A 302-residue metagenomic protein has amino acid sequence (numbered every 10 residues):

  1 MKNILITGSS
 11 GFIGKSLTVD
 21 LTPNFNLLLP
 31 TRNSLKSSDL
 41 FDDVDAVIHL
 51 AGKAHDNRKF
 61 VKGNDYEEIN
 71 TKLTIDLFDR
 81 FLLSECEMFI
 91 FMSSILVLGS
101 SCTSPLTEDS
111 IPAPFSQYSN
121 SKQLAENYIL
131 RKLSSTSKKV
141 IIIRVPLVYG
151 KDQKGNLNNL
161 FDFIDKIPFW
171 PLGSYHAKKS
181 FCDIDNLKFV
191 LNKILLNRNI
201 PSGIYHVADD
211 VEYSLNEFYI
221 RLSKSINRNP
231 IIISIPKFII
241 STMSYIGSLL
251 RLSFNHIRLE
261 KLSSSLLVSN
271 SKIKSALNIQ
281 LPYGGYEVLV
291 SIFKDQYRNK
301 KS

Functional and structural regions predicted by a protein language model:
I4-P23: N-terminal Rossmann NAD(P)H-binding glycine-rich loop of SDR-like oxidoreductase domains
K36-L83, V97-S100: NAD(P)H-binding glycine-rich loop region in Rossmannoid oxidoreductase-like domains and their noncatalytic homologs
D76-Q117, L133, I141: Conserved Rossmann-fold NAD(P)-dependent oxidoreductase catalytic core, especially the SDR/UDP-sugar
N127-K151: Conserved beta-loop-beta element that borders a ligand/cofactor-binding pocket
Q153-N159, G173-L196, S202-H206: Substrate-positioning beta->alpha
I184, I220, T242-Q280: Conserved C-terminal active-site "lid" loop/helix of NAD(P)H-dependent oxidoreductases that clamps the redox cofactor
K193, N197-F254, V290-F293, Y297-S302: Mid/C-terminal beta-alpha module of Rossmann-like enzyme folds, strongest in SDR-family dehydrogenases/epimerases
K272-S275, Q280-S302: Amphipathic terminal alpha-helices
